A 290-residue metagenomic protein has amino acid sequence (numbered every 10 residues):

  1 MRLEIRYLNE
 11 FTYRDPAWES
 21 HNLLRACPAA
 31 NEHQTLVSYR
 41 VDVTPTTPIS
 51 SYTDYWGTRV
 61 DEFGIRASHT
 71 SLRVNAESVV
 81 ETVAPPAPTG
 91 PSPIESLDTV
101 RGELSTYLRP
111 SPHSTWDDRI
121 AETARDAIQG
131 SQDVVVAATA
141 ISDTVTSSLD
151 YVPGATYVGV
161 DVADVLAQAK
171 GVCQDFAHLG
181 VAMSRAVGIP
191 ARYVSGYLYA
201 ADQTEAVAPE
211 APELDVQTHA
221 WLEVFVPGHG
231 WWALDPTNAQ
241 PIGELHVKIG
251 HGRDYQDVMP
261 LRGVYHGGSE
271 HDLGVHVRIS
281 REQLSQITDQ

Functional and structural regions predicted by a protein language model:
M1-P86, P91-P93: Intrinsically disordered, low-complexity N-terminal segments that are enriched in acidic
F11, D15-P16, Y39-V41, S50 (+17 more regions): Flexible, active-site-adjacent loop/turn segments at secondary-structure boundaries
W18, N22, T70, H113 (+6 more regions): Short capping/connector residues at structural and topological boundaries
C27-A29, T44, E77-V79, F225 (+3 more regions): Structured loops at beta-to-helix junctions and adjacent beta-edge loops in soluble globular domains
P45-S50, S96-L97, P241-K248: Short, surface-exposed linear segments at secondary-structure transitions and domain or protein termini
V80-A84, T89-P91, D98-G171, L179 (+2 more regions): Secondary-structure boundary elements
D143, D175-S269: Hydrophobic/aromatic-rich core segments of domains that either
D257-Q290: TerminUS-proximal long segments
